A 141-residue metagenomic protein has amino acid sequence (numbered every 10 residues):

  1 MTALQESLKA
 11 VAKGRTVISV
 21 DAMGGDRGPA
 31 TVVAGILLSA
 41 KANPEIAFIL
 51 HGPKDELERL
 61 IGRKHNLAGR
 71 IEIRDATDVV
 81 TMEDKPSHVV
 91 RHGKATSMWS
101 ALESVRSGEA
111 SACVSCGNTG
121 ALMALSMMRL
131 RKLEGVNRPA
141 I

Functional and structural regions predicted by a protein language model:
M1-M128: Contiguous, glycine/small-aliphatic-enriched amphipathic segments in soluble metabolic enzymes
M123-I141: Short, acidic/small-residue loops that bind anionic groups at enzyme active sites
